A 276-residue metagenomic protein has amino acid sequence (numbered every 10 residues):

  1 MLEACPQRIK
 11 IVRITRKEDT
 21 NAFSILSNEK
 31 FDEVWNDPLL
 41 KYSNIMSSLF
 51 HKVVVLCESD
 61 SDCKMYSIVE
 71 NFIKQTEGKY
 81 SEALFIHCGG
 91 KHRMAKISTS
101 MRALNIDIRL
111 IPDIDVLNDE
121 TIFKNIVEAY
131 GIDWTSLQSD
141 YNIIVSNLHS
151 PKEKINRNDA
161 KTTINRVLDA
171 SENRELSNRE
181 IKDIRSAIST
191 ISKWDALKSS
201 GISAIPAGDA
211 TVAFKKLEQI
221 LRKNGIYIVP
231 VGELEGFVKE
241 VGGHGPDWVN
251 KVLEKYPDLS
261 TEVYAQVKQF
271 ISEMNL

Functional and structural regions predicted by a protein language model:
M1-N44, D247, D258-K268, S272-L276: Switch/communication elements of ASCE P-loop NTPase nucleotide-binding domains
Y42-L56, D60-L276: Acidic, Mg2+-coordinating catalytic modules of nucleic-acid enzymes
